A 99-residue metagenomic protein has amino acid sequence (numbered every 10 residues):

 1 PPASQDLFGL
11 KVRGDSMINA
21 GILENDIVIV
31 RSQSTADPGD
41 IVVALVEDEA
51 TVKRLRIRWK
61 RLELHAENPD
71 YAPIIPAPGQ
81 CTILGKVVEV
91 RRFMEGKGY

Functional and structural regions predicted by a protein language model:
P1-V43: A short, contiguous structural element within a folded domain that forms the immediate neighborhood of a functional site
P2-S4, L45-E47, G79-C81: A generic structural micro-feature
F8-K11, T51-R54, K86: Residues located in well-ordered beta-strands
M17, T35-A36, D48-A50, P69-Y71: Short Gly/Pro-enriched loop/turn and capping motifs at secondary-structure junctions
I27, V52-R54, P73-I74: Well-ordered beta-strand positions in beta-sheet-rich domains
P38-V52, R56-R61: Short, compositionally biased
I57-Y99: Glycine- and charge-enriched low-complexity intrinsically disordered segments
